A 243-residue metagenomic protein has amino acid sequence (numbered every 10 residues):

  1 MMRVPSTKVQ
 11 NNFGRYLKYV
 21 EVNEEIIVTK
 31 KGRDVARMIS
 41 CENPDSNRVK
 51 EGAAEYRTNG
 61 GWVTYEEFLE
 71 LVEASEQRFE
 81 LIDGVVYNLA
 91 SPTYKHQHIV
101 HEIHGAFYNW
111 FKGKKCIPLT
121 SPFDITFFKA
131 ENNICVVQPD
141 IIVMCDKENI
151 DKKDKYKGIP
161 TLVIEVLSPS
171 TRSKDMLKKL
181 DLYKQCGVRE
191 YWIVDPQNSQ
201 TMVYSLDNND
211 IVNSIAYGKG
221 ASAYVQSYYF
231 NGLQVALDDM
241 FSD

Functional and structural regions predicted by a protein language model:
S6-E21: The conserved cystathionine-beta-synthase
N23, N43-D83: Polyampholytic, low-complexity intrinsically disordered segments
I27, R33-D45: Short beta->alpha transition motifs characteristic of CBS
R48-K50, E55-W62, G105-I117, I125-Q138 (+2 more regions): C-terminal interaction segment
G61, V85-V86, P92-H104: Nuclease catalytic cores
